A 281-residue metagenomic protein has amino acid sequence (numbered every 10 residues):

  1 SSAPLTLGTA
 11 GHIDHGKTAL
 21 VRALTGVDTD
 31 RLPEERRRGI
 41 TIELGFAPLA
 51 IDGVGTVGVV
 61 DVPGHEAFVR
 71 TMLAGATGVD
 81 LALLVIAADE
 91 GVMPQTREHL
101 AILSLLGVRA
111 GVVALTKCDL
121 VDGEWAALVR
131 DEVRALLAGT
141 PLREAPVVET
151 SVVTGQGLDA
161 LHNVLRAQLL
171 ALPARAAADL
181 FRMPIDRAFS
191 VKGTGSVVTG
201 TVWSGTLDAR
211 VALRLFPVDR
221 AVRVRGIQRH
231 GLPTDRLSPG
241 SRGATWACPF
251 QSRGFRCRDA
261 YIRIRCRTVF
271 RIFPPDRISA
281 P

Functional and structural regions predicted by a protein language model:
S1-V59: Conserved G1/Walker A P-loop phosphate-binding module
T6-T9, L120-W125, A135, F250-R258 (+2 more regions): C-terminal effector modules of nucleic-acid-centric enzymes and ribosome-associated factors
L7-G11, H15-L24, A67-L73, L81 (+2 more regions): P-loop/Walker A NTP-binding module and the surrounding RecA-like catalytic core of P-loop NTPases
D14, L20, G39, D61 (+10 more regions): Residue-level signature of catalytic and energy-coupling elements of molecular machines, predominantly ATP/GTP-dependent
T56, P63-A67, T77-E98, V108-A127: Conserved Switch II/interswitch segment of TRAFAC-class P-loop GTPases
C118, E124, A135-C248: Conserved catalytic-core segments of large NTP-driven translation/proteostasis enzymes
P233-T234, S238, G243-A247, R256-R258 (+3 more regions): Charged, often glycine-enriched C-terminal and inter-domain segments that act as flexible interaction/assembly
F273-A280: Short, intrinsically disordered C-terminal tails of secreted or membrane-associated proteins
